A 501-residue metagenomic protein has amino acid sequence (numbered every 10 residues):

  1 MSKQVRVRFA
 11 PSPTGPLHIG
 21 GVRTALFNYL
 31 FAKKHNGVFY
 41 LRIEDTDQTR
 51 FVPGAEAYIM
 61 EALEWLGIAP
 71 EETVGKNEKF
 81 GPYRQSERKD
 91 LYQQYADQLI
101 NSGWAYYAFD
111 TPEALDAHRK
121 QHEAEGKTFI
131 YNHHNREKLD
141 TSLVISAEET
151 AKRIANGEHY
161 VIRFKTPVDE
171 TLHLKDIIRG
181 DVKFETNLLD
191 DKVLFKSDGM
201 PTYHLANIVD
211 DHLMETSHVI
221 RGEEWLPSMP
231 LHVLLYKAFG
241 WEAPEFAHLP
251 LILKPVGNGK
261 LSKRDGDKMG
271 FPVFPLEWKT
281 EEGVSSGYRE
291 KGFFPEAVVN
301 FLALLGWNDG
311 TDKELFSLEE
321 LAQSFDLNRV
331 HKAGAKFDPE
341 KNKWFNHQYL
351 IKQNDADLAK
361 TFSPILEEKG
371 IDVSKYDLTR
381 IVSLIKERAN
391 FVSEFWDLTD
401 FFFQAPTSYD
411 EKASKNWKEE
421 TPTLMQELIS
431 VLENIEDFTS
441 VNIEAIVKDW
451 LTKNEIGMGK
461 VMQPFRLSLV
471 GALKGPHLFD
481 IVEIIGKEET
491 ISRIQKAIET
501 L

Functional and structural regions predicted by a protein language model:
S2-K127, P227-A238, A297: N-terminal Rossmann-like or analogous alpha/beta NTP/dinucleotide-binding catalytic cores that position adenine
S2-V5, K34, L205-I208, G270-P275: Active-site-adjacent bridging/hinge elements
V7-P13, Y40-D45, M214-V219, T280-S285 (+2 more regions): Glycine- and acidic
N28, I59, L99, G103 (+8 more regions): Residue-level signal for inorganic ion chemistry
Y106-Y107, T111-D265, P272, V284 (+1 more regions): Active-site cores that bind ATP or allylic diphosphates and position pyrophosphate for catalysis
F239-Y409, V470-L501: Catalytic adenosine-cofactor/nucleotide-binding cores of aminoacyl-tRNA synthetases and other
K412-N442, V447: Long, amphipathic alpha-helical coiled-coil segments characteristic of histidine-phosphotransfer scaffolds
T439-I484, E489: Helix-rich, typically C-terminal accessory recognition domains appended to large enzymatic cores
